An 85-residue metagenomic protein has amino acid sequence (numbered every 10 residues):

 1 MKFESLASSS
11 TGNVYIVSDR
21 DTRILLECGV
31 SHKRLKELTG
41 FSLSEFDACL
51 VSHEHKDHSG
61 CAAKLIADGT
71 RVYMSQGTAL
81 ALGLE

Functional and structural regions predicted by a protein language model:
M1-T39: Conserved beta-strand hairpin/beta-sheet module of binuclear metal-dependent hydrolase folds, prominently
S31-T78: Active-site metal-binding motif and surrounding structural segment of the metallo-beta-lactamase
L80-L82: A short, active-site helix/loop in glycosyltransferases that binds the activated sugar's phosphate group
E85: Short, conserved SAM-binding/catalytic segment of Class I S-adenosyl-L-methionine-dependent methyltransferases
